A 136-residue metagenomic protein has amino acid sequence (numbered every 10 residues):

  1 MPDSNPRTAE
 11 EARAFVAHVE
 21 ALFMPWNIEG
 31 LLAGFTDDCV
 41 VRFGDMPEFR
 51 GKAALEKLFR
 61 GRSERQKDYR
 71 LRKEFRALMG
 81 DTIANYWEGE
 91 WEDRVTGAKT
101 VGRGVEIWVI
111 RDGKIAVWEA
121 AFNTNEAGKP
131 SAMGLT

Functional and structural regions predicted by a protein language model:
M1-A33, D37, L135-T136: Short, low-complexity N-terminal intrinsically disordered segments enriched in polar/charged residues
P2-E11, R42, E56-T136: A beta-strand edge to alpha-helix "cap/lid" segment located at domain peripheries
